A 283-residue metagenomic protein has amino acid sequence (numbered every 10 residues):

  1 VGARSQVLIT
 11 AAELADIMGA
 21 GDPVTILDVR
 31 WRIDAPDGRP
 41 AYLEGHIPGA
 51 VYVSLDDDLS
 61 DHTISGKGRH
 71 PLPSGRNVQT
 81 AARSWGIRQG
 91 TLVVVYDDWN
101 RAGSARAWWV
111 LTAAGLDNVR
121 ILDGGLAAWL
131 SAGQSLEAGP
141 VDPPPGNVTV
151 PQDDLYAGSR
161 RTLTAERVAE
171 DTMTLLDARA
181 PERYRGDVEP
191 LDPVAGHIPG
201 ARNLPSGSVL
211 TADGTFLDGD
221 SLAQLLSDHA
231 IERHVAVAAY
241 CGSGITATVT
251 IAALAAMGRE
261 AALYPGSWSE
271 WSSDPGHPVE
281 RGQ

Functional and structural regions predicted by a protein language model:
V1-Q283: Cytosolic catalytic domains that perform sulfur/thiol-centered chemistry
